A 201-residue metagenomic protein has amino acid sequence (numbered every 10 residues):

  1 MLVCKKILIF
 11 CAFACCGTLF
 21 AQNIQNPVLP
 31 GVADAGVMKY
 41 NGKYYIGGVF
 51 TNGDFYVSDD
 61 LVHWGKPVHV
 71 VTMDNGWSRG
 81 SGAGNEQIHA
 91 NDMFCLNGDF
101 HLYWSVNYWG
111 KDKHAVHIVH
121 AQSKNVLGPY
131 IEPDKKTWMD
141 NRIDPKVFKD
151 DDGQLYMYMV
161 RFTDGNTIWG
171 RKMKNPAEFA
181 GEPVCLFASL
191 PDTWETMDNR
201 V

Functional and structural regions predicted by a protein language model:
M1-Q22: Bacterial Sec-dependent N-terminal signal peptides
F20-V201: Carbohydrate-active catalytic/glycan-binding domains of CAZyme proteins, especially the secreted or lumenal ectodomains
